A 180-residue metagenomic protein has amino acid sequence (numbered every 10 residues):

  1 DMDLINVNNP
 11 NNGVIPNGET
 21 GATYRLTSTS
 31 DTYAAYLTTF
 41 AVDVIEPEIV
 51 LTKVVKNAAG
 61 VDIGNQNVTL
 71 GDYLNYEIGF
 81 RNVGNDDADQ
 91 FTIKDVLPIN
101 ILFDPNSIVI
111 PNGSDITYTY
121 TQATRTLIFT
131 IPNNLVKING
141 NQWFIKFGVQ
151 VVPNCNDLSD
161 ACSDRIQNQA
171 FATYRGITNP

Functional and structural regions predicted by a protein language model:
D1-D31: Cysteine-clustered segments with highest specificity for TGF-beta superfamily mature ligands
G18, T32-A34, D87-D89: Short loop/turn segments at connectors of secondary-structure elements within structured domains
S28-V50: Exposed low-complexity, polar/acidic, P/S/T/G-rich flexible segments that act as propeptides, protease-susceptible
D43-P180: Exported/extracytosolic protein signature
